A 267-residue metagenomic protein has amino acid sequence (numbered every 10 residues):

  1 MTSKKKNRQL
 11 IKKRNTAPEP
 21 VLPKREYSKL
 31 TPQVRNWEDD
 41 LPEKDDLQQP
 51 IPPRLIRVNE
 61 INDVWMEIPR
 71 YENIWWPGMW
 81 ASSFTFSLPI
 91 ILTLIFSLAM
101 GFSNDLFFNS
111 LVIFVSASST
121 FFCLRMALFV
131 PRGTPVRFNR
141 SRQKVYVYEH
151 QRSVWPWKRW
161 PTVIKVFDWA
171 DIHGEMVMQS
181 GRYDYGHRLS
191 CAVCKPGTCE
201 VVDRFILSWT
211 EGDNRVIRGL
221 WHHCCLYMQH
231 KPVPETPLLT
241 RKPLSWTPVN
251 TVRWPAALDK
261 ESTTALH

Functional and structural regions predicted by a protein language model:
M1-N62, A192-H267: Terminal and domain-flanking low-complexity segments
V58-N73, H187-L189: Short, hydrophobic/proline-enriched secondary-structure or compact coil segments at domain edges
W65-P135, V252-H267: Alpha-helical transmembrane spans
R70-M79, W155-P156, G197-R204: Short, surface-exposed beta-strand/loop "edge" segments at domain boundaries and coil↔beta transitions
S119-P161, K165-V166: Conserved beta-hairpin
G133, I164-F167, G212-G219: Short, well-structured alpha-helical interface segments that form or flank functional binding sites
K158-S180: Phosphoinositide-dependent membrane-docking surfaces
I172-C199: Hydrophobic alpha-helical transmembrane segments and immediately flanking/interface helices in integral membrane
